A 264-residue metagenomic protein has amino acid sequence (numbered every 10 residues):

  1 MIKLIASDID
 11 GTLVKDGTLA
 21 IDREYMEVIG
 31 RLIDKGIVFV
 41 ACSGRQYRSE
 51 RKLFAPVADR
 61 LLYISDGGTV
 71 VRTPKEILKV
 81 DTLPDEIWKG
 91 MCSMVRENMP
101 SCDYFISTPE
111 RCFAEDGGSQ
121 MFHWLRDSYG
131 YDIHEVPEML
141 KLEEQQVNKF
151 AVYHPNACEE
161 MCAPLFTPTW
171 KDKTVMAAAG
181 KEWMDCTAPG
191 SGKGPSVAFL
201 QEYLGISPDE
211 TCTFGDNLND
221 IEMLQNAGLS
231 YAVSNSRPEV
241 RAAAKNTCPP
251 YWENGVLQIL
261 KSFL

Functional and structural regions predicted by a protein language model:
M1-L4, D22, D185-L264: Mg2+-dependent phosphoryl-transfer enzymes with acidic/Ser/Thr/Gly-rich catalytic loops
K3-T18: Asp-based phosphoryl-transfer active-site loop
L19-I37, V80-W88, G130-I133, P137 (+2 more regions): Short, acidic loop-to-helix structural element flanking the phosphoryl-transfer center in phosphate-processing enzymes
A20-F122: Active-site phosphate-binding/coordination module
G36-V40, D59-L61, N148-K149, D209-T211 (+1 more regions): Short active-site oxyanion
E50-F54, C162, F166, L224 (+2 more regions): Hydrophobic packing residues within well-ordered alpha-helices of enzyme cores
V57-D59, G67, T169-D172, N226-A227 (+1 more regions): Short, structured coil segments at secondary-structure junctions
M94, S101-F214, D220-E222, N235: Conserved acidic, metal-coordinating active-site core of Asp-based, Mg2+-dependent phosphoryl-transfer enzymes
